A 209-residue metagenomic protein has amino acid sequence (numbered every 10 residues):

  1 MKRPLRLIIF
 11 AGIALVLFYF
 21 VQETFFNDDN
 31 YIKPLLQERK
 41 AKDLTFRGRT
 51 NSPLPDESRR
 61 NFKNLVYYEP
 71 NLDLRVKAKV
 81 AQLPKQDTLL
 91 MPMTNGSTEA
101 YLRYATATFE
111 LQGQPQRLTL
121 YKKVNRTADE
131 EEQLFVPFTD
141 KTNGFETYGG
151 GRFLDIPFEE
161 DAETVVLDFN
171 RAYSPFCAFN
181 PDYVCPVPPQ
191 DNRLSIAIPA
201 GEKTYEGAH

Functional and structural regions predicted by a protein language model:
K2-L5, D29, Y173-H209: Extended, aromatic/histidine-rich regions of cofactor-dependent oxidoreductases associated with respiratory
R6-E23: Hydrophobic membrane-insertion alpha-helices, especially the h-region of bacterial N-terminal signal peptides
T24-R39: Ser/Thr/Pro/Gly-rich low-complexity linker/stalk segments immediately outside membranes or between
K33, K40-L44, G48-R49: Contiguous hydrophobic, core-forming segments of folded domains
E38, P53-S97: Extracytoplasmic/periplasmic/luminal assembly and interaction segments in envelope/secretory/respiratory proteins
V80, L120-V124, D140-T142, F169-Y173 (+1 more regions): A mature extracytoplasmic/lumenal domain signature
P84-G150: Mid-length scaffold segments of soluble, non-membrane domains
P137-T164, D168-Y173: Acidic, glycine-rich flexible loop segments
